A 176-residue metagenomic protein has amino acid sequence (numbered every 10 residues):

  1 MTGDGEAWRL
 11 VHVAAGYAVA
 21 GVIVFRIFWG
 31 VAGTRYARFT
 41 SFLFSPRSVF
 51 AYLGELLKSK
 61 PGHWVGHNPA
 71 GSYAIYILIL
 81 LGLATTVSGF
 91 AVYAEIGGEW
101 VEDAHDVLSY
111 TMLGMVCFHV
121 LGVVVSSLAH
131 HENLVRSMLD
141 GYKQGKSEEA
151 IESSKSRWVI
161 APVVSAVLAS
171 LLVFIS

Functional and structural regions predicted by a protein language model:
M1-S176: Membrane-embedded alpha-helical bundles that constitute the cytochrome b-like, heme-associated redox core of multi-pass
